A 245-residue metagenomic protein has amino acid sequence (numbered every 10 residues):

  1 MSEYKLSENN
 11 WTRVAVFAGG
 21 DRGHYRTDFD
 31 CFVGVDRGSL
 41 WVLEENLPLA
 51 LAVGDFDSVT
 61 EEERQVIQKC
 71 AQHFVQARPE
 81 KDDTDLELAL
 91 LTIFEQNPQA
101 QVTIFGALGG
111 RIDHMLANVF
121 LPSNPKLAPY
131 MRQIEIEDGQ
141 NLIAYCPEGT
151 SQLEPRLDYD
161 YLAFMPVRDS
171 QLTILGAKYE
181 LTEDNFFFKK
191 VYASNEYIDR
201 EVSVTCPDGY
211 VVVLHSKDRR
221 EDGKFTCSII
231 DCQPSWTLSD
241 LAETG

Functional and structural regions predicted by a protein language model:
M1-V66: N-terminal beta-strand-loop-alpha-helix module at the start of alpha/beta ligand-binding or catalytic domains
D28-F29, L47-P48, V119-S123, S228-I230: Short, solvent-exposed amphipathic alpha-helical segments in soluble enzyme and RNA/protein-processing domains
V33-V35, G54, V75-Q76, E135-D138: General beta-strand structural signal in soluble alpha/beta enzymes
C70-R78, M131-I134, Y159-F164, Q171: A glycine-rich helix N-cap at a beta->alpha junction
F74-N97: Short phosphate-binding loop-to-helix
Q101-S151: Anionic-ligand-binding alpha/beta catalytic cores of soluble enzymes and soluble regulatory domains that recognize
G139-N141, Y145-G245: Long, charged alpha-helical interface segments
